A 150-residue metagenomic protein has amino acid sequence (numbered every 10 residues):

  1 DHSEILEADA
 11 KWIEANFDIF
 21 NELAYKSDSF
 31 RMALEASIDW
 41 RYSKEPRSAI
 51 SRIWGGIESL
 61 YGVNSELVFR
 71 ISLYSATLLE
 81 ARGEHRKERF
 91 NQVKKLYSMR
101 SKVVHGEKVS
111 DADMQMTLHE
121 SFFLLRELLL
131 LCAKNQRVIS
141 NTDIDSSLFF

Functional and structural regions predicted by a protein language model:
D1-F150: Amphipathic, oligomerization/interface secondary-structure segments
